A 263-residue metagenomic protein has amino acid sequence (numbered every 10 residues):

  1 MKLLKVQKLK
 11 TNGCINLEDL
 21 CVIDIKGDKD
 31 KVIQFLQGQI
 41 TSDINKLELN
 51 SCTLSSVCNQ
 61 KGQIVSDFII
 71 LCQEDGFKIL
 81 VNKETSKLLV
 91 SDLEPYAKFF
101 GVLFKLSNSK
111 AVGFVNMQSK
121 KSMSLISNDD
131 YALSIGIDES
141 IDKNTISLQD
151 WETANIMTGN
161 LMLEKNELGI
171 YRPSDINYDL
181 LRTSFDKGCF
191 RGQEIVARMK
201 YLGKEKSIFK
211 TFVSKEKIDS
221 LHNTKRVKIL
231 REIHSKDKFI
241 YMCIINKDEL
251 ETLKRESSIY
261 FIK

Functional and structural regions predicted by a protein language model:
M1-K263: Basic, glycine/lysine-rich polyanion-binding surfaces/domains
